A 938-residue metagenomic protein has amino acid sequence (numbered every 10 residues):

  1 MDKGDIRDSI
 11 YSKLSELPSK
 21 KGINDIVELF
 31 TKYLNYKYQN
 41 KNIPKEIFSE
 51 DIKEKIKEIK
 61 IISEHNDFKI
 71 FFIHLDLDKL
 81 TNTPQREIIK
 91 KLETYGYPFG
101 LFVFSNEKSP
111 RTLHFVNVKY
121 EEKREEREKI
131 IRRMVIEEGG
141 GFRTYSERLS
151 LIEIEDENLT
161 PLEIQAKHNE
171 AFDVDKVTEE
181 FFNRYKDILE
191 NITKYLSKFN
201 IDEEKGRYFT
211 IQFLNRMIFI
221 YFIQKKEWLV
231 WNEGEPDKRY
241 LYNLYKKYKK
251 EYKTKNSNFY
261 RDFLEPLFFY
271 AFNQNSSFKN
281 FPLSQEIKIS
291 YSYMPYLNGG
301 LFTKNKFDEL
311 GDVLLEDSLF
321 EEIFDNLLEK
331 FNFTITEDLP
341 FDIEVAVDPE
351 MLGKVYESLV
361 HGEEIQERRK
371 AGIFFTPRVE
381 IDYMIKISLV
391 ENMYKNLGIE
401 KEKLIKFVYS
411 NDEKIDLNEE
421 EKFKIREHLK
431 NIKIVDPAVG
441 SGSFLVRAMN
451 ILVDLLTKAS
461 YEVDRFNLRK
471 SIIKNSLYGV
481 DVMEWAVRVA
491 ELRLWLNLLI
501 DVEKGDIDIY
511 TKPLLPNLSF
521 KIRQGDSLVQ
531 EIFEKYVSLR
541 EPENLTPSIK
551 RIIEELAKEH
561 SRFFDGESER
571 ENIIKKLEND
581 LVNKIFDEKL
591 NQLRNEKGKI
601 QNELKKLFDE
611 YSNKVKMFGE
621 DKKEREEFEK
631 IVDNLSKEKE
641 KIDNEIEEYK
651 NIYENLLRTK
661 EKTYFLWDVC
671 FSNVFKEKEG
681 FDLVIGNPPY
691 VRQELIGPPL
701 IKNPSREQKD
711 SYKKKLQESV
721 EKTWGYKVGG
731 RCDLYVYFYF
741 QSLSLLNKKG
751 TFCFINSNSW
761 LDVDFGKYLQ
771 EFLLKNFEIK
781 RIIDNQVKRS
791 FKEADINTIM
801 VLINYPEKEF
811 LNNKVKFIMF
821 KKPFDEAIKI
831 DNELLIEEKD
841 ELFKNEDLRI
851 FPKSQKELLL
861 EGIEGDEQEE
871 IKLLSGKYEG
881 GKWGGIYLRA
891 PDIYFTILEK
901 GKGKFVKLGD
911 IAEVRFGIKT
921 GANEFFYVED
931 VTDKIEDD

Functional and structural regions predicted by a protein language model:
D2-K21, L29, Y33-K37, I43 (+11 more regions): Preference for the N-terminal adenyl/adenosyl cofactor-binding alpha/beta module
K20-K21, D25, I164-E227, W231 (+9 more regions): C-terminal substrate-recognition regions of SAM-dependent nucleic acid methyltransferases
K167, I434, S443-L468, Q530-E567 (+3 more regions): SAM-dependent methyltransferase catalytic-core segment centered on the flexible catalytic loop and adjoining short
L397-I425, T457-K470, L498-P516: Short mixed-charge
L468-I473, L477, L518-G525: Extended charged low-complexity segments that act as oligomerization/scaffolding linkers
A490: Conserved SAM-binding loop
N497-Q524, L528, K662-D668: S-adenosyl-L-methionine
K780-P806: Class I S-adenosyl-L-methionine
